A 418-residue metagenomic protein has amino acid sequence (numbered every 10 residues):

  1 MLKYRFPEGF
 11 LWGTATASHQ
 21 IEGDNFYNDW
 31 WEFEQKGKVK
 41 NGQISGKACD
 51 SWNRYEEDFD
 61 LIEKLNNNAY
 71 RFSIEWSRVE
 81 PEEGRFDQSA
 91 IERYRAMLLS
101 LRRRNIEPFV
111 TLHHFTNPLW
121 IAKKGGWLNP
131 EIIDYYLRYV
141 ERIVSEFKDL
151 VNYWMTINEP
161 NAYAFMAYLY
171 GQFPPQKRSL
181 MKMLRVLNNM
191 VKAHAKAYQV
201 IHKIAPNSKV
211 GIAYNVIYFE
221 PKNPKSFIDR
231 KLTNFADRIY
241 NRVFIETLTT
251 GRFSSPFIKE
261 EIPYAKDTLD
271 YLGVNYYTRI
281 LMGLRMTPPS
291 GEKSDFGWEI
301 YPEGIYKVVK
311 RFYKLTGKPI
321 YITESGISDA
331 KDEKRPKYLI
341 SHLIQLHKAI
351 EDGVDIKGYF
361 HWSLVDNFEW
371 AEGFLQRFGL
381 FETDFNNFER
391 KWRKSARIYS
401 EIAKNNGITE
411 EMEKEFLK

Functional and structural regions predicted by a protein language model:
M1-V39, E63, P81-G84, E92-K418: Active-site region of glycoside hydrolase catalytic domains
G9-L11, W52, A69: A common structural microfeature
W31-D60, L65: Aromatic- and Gly/Pro-rich amphipathic surface segment
R54-E75, D267, Y271: Catalytic domains of carbohydrate-active enzymes, especially glycoside hydrolases
I74-Q88: Glycine-rich, proline-tolerant flexible connector loops at the mouths of alpha/beta enzymes
